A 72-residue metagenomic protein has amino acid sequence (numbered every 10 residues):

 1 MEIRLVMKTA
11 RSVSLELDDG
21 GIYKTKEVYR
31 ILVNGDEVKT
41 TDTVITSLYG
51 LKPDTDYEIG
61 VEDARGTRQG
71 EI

Functional and structural regions predicted by a protein language model:
M1-T25, P53, G66-I72: Pro/Thr/Ser/Gly-rich low-complexity, intrinsically disordered linker/stalk tracts
S12, K26, T43-T46, D56: Generic structural microfeature
D19, T46-L48: Alpha-helical interaction segments
E27-I31: Short beta-strand elements bearing conserved aromatic residues within extracellular beta-rich modules
L32-N34, E62: Predominantly extracellular/luminal cell-surface or secreted proteins
D36-T43: Short beta-strand segments within Ig-like beta-sandwich modules, predominantly Fibronectin type-III
L48-R68: Beta-strand-rich modules
